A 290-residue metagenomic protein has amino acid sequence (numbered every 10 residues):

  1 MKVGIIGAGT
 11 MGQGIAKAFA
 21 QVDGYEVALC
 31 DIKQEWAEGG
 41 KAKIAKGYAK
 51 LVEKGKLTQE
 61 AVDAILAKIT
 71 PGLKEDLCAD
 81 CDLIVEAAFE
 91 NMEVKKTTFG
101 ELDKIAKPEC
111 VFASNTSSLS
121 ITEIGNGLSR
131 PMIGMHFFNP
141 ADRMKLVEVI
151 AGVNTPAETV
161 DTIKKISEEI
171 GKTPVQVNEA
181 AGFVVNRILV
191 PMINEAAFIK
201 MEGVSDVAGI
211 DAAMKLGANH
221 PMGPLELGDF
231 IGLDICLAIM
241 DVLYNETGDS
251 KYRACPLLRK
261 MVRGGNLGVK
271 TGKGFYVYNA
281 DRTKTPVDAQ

Functional and structural regions predicted by a protein language model:
M1-K50, K54: NAD(P)+-binding Rossmann beta1-loop-alpha1 motif at the extreme N-terminus of oxidoreductases
T10, W36-G39, K50-F112, L119: Rossmann-like NAD(P)-binding element
D23-G24, A157-D161, E168-E179, M201-E202 (+1 more regions): NAD(P)-dependent Rossmann-like dehydrogenase/reductase catalytic/cofactor-binding core
Y25, P140-I150, P221-M222, D241: Acidic/polar active-site rim loop that often engages polyanionic ligands
V111-N178, F183-R187: Rossmann-fold dinucleotide-binding core
